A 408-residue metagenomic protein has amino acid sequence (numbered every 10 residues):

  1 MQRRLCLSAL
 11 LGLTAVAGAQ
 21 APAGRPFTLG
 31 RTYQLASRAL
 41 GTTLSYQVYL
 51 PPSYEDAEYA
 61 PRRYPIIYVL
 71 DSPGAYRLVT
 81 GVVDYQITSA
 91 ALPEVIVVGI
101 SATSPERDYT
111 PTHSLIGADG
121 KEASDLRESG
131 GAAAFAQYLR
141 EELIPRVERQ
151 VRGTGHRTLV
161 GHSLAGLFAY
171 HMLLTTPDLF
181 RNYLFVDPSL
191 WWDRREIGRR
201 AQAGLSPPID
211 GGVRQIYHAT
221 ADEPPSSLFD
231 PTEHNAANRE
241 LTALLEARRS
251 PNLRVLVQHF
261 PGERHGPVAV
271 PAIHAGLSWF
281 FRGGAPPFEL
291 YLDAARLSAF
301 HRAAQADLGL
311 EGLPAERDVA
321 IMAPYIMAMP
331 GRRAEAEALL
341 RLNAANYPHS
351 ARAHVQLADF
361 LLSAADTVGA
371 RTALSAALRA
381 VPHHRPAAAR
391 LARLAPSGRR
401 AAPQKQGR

Functional and structural regions predicted by a protein language model:
M1, A19, A370, P403-K405: Intrinsically disordered, low-complexity regions enriched in polar/acidic and amide residues
R3-L7, A364: N-terminal export leaders
L10-A19: Hydrophobic h-region of N-terminal signal peptides that target proteins for export in Gram-negative bacteria
Q20-A364, A376-L378, P382-S397: Non-catalytic cap/lid and distal C-terminal segments of serine-dependent acyl enzymes
A373: Beta-rich carbohydrate-recognition modules and glycan-binding surfaces
L394-R408: Alpha-helical linker/edge segments of TPR/alpha-solenoid repeat scaffolds and analogous pre-/post-domain helices
